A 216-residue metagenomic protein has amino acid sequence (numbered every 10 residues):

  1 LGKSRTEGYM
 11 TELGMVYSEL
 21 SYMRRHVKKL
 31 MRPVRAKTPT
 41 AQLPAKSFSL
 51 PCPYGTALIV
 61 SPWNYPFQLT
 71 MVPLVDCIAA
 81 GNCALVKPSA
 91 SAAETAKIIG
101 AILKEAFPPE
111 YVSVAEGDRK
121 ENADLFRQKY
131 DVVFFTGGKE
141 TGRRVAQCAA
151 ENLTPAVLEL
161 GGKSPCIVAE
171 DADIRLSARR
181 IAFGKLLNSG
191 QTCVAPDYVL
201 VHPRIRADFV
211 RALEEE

Functional and structural regions predicted by a protein language model:
L1-F48: N-terminal Rossmann-like NAD(P)+-binding subdomain of aldehyde/semialdehyde dehydrogenases
L20, G81, V112, V133 (+3 more regions): Residue-level signal for inorganic ion chemistry
A36-P44, V114-G117, R180-I181: Short gly/ser/thr-rich secondary-structure transition/capping motifs
T38-F107, L153: Conserved small-residue-rich beta-alpha loop and adjacent elements that most often cradle the phosphate/pyrophosphate
K46-F48, S113-D131: A structured beta-alpha segment of the ubiquitous adenosine-cofactor-binding alpha/beta core
N82, K87-S89, E116, T136-G137 (+1 more regions): Short beta->alpha connector loops at strand-helix junctions that form conserved, small/polar/Pro-enriched
F107, E140-E216: ALDH superfamily catalytic-core signature
F107-S113, Q128, T136, E140-R143: Phosphate/pyrophosphate-binding betaalpha-module
